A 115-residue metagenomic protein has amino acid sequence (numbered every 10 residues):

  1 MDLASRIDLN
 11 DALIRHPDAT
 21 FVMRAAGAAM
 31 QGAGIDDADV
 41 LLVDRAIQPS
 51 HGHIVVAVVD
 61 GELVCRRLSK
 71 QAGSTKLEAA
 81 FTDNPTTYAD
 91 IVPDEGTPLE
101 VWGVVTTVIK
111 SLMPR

Functional and structural regions predicted by a protein language model:
M1-L9, L13-R115: Acidic/glycine-rich C-terminal interaction modules and beta/coil loop segments that lie outside canonical DNA-binding
